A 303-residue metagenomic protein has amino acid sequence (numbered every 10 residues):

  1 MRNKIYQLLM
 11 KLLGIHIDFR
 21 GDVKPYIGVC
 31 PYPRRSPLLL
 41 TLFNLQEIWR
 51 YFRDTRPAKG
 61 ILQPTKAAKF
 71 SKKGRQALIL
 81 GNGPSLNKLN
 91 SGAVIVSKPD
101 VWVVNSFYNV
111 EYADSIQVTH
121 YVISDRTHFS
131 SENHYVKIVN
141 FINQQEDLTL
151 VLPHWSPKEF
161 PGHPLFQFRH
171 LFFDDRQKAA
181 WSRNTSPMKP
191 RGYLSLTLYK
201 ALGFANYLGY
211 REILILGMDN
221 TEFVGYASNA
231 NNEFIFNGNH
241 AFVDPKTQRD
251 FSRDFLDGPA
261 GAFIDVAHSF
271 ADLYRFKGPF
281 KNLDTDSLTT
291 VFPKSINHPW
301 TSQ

Functional and structural regions predicted by a protein language model:
R2-Q303: Metal-ion/cofactor- or nucleotide/acyl-coenzyme-handling active-site neighborhoods
